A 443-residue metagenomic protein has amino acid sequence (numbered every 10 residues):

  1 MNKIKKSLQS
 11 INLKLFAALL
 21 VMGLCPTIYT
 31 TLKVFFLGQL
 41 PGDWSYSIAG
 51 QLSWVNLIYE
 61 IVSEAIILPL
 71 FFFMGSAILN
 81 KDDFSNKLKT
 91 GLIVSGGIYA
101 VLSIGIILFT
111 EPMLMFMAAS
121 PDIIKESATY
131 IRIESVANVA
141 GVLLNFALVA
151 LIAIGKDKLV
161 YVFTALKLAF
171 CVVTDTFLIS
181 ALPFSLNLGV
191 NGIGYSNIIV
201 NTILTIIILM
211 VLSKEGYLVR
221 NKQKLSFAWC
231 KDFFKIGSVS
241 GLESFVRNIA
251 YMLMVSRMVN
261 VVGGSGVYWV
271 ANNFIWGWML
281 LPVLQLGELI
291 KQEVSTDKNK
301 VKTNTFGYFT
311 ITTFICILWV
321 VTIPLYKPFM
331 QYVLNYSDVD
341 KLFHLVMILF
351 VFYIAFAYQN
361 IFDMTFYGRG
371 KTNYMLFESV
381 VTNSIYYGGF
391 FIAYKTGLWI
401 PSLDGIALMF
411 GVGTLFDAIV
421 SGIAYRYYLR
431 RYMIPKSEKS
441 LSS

Functional and structural regions predicted by a protein language model:
M1-A17, L188-N197, I206-N248, L429-S443: Interhelical loop/hinge segments that connect adjacent transmembrane helices in multipass membrane
A17-F72, A137-G141, S238-Q292, I315-W319 (+1 more regions): Transmembrane helix-bundle signature of multi-pass secondary active exporters and lipid flippases
L40-D43, A153-I154, N187, V262 (+2 more regions): Helix-loop interface residues and adjacent transmembrane-helix termini in multi-pass membrane transporters, primarily
S47-I104, L144-A153, Y268-P324, Q359-Y367 (+1 more regions): Small-residue-rich hydrophobic transmembrane alpha-helices
D82, A150-F177, N191-G194, I198 (+2 more regions): Alpha-helical transmembrane segments of multi-pass membrane transporters/permeases
V101-T129, I317-H344: Short membrane-interface helical motifs at transmembrane helix boundaries in multi-pass membrane transporters
L108, P121-A147, I275-W278, S337-F362 (+1 more regions): Alpha-helical transmembrane segments of multi-pass membrane proteins
A169-T205, D340, S384-G422, Y427-M433: Membrane-interface helix-loop junctions in multi-pass transport and translocation proteins
